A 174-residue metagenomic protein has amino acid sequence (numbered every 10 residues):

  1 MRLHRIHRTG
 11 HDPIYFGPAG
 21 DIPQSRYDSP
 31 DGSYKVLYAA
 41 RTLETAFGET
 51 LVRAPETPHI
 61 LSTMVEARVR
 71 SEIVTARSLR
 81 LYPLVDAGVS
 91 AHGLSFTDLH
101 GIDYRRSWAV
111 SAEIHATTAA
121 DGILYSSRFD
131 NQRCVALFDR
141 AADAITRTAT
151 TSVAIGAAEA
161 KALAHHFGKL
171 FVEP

Functional and structural regions predicted by a protein language model:
M1-S25, E56-P174: Active-site and NAD+-binding cores of ADP-ribose-processing enzymes
Y27-T57: Extended catalytic/binding region for NAD+/ADP-ribose chemistry, centered on the ART fold
